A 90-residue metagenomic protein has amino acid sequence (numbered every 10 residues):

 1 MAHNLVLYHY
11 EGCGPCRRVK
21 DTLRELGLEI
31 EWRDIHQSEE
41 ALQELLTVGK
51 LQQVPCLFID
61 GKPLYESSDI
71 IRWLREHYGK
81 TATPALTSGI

Functional and structural regions predicted by a protein language model:
A2-E11, R17-I90: GST-like domain detector, emphasizing the conserved glutathione-binding G-site in the N-terminal thioredoxin-like
